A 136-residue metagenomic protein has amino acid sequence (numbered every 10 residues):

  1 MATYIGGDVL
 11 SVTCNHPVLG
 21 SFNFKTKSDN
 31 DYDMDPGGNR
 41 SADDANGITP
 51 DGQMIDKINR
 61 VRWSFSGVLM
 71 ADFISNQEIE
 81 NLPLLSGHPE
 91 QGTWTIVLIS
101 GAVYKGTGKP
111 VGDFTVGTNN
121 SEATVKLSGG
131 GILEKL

Functional and structural regions predicted by a protein language model:
A2-V68, S100-N120, E134: Solvent-exposed edge beta-strands and adjacent loop segments that serve as assembly or binding interfaces
D44, N76-Q77, K126: Juxtamembrane/interface motifs at transmembrane-helix termini
V61-P83: Charged, amphipathic alpha-helical segments
S66-M70, T95-V97, K126-G130: Residue-level recognition of well-ordered beta-strand positions that form the cores of beta-sheet-rich folds across
Q77-K105: Short, acidic/charged, Gly/Pro-enriched secondary-structure junctions
E90-W94, G112, S121-V125: Generic beta-strand structural signal
E122-L136: C-terminal or internal capping secondary-structure element at the end of a domain, subdomain, or sheet
